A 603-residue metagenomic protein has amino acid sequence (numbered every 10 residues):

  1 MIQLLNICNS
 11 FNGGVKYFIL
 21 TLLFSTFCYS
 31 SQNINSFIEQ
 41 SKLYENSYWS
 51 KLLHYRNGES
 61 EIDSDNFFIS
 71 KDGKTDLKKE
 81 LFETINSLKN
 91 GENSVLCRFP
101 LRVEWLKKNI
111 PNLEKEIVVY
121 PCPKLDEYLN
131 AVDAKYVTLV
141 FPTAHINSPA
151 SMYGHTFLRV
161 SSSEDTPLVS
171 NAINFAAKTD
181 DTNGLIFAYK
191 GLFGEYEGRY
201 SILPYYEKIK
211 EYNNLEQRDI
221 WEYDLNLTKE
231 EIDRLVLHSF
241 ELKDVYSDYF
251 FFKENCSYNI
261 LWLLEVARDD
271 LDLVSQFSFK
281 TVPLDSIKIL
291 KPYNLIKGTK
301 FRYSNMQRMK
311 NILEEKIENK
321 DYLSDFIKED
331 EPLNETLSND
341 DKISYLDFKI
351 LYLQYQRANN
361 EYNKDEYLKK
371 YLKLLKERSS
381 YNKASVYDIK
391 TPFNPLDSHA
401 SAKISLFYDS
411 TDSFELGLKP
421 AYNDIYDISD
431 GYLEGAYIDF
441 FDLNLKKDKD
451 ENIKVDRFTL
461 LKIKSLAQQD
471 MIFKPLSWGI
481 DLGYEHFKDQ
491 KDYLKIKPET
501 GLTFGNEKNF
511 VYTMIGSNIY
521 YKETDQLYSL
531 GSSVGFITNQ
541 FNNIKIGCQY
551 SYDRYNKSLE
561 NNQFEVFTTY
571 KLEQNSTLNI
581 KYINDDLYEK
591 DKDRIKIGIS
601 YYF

Functional and structural regions predicted by a protein language model:
S31-L192, L337-A467, T538: N-terminal accessory segments that precede or flank the first globular/catalytic domain
Y206-F279, Y520, Y582: Active-site nucleophile-His-acid catalytic modules used for acyl/amide transfer and hydrolysis across diverse enzymes
L284-K373: Long, charge-rich alpha-helical interaction segments
P395-D397, D409-S413, A436, E451-V455 (+6 more regions): Transmembrane beta-barrel outer-membrane domains
A400-I404, L416, D439-F441, K474-I480 (+7 more regions): Transmembrane beta-strands of outer-membrane beta-barrel proteins
L406-S410, Y422-D424, D442-E451, K462-K464 (+7 more regions): Transmembrane beta-strands of outer-membrane beta-barrel pores
L418, D591-F603: Outer-membrane beta-barrel "beta-signal"
D424-G431, S465-F473, T503-Y512, Q540-C548 (+2 more regions): Repeated loop/turn-to-beta-strand initiation elements of outer-membrane beta-barrel proteins
